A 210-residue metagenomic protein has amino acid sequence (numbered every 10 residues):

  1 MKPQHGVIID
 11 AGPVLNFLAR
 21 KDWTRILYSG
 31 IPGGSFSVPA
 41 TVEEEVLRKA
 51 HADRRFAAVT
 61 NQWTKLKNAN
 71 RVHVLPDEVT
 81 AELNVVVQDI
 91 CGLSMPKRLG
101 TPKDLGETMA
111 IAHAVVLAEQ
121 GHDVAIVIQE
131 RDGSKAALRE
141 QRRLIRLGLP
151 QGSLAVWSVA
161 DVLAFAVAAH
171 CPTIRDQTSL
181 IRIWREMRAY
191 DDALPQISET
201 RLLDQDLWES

Functional and structural regions predicted by a protein language model:
K2-V124, R131-S210: Active-site-proximal, substrate-binding regions of enzyme catalytic domains and RNA-binding/basic surfaces
